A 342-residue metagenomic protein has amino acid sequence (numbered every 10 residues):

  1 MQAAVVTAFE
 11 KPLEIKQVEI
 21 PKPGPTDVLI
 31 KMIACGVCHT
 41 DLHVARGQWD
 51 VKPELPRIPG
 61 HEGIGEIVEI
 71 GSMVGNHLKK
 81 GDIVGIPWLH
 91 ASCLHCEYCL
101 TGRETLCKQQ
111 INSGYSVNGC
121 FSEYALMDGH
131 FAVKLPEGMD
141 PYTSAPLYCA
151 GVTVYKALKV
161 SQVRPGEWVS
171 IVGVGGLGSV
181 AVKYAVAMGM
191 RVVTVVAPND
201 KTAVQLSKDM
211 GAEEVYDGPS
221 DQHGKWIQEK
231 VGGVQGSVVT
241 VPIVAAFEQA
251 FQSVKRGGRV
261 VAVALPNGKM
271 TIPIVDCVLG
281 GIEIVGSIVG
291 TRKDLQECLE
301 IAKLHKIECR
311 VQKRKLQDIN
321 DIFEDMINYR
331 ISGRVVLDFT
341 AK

Functional and structural regions predicted by a protein language model:
E19-I20, E54-G60, S113-V117, E123: Short Gly/Pro-enriched turn/cap motifs at secondary-structure boundaries
P21-C35, Q48-E97, F131, P136-M139: Glycine-rich beta-strand-centered segment in the early N-terminal region that forms part of a ligand/cofactor-binding
A91-V172: NAD(P)H dinucleotide-binding glycine-rich loop of Rossmann-like/cofactor-binding domains, especially the beta1-alpha1
E137-K225: Mid-domain Rossmann-like dinucleotide-binding core that forms the NAD(H)/NADP(H) cofactor-binding site
S161-P165, V193, K201-E283, T340-K342: Glycine-rich cofactor phosphate-binding loops and adjacent beta1-alpha1 units of small-molecule cofactor enzyme domains
D221, E248, Q252, R292-K342: C-terminal hydrophobic helical "lid"/dimerization subdomain of Rossmann-like NAD(P)H-dependent oxidoreductases
R259-V261, I272-Q312: Rossmann-fold dehydrogenase core element
